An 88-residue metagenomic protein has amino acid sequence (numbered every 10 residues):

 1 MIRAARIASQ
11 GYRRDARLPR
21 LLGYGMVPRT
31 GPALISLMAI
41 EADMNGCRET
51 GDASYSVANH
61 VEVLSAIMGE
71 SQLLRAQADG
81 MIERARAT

Functional and structural regions predicted by a protein language model:
M1-P32, E83-T88: Long, non-catalytic architectural segments outside compact domain cores
L18-L22, L34-L37, L64, L73-L74: Generic detector of leucine side chains in alpha-helical contexts
P19-L22, M26, A39, G46 (+1 more regions): Generic, low-specificity signal for short hydrophobic/alpha-helical stretches with a mild N-terminal bias, encompassing
R29-E41: Short amphipathic alpha-helical heptad-repeat segments
A42-E83, T88: Short, compact, well-ordered microdomains
